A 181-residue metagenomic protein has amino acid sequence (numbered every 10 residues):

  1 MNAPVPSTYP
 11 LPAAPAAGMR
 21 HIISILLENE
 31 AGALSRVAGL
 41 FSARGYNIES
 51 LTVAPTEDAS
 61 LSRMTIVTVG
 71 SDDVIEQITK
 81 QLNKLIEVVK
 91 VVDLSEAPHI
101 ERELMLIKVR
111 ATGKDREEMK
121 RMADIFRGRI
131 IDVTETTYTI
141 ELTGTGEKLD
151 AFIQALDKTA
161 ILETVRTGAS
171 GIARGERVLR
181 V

Functional and structural regions predicted by a protein language model:
M1-S62, V67-V181: Long, contiguous binding/interaction regions
